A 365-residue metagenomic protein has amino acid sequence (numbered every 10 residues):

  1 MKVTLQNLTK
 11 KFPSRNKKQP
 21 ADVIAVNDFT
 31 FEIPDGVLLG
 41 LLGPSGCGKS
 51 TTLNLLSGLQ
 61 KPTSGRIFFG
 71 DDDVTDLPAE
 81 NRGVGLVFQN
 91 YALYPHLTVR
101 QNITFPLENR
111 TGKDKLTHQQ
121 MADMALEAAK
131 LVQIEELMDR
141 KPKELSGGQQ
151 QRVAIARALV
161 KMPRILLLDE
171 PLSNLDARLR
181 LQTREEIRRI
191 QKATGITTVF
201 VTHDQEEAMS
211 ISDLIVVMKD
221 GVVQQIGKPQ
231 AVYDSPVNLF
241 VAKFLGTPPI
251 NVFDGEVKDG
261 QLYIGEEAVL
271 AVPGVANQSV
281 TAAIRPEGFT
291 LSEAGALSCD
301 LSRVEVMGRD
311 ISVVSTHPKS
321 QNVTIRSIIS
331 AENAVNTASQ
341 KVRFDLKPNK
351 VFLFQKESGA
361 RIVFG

Functional and structural regions predicted by a protein language model:
L42-P44: The feature captures the beta-strand-to-loop junction immediately N-terminal to the Walker
S57: Helix-to-loop junction immediately C-terminal to a conserved catalytic motif
T63-R66, D220, V351: Conserved coupling/switch loops of ABC nucleotide-binding domains, chiefly the family-specific signature
G65-D73: Conserved ABC transporter NBD signature motif
G83, Q89, L93-F240: ABC ATPase nucleotide-binding domains
Q261-G365: Non-catalytic connector elements of ABC transporters
